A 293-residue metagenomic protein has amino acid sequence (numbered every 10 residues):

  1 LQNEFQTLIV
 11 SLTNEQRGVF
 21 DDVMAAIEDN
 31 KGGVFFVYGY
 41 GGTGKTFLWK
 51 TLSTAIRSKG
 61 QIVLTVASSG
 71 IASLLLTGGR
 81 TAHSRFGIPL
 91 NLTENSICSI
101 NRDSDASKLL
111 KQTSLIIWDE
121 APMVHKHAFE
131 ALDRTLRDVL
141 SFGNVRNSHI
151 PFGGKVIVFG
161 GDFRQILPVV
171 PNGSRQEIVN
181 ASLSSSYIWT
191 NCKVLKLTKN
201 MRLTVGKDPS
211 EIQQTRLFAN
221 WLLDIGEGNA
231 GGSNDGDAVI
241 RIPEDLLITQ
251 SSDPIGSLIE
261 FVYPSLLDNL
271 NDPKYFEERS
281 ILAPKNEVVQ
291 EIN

Functional and structural regions predicted by a protein language model:
L1-N293: RecA-like helicase/translocase P-loop NTPase motor core
